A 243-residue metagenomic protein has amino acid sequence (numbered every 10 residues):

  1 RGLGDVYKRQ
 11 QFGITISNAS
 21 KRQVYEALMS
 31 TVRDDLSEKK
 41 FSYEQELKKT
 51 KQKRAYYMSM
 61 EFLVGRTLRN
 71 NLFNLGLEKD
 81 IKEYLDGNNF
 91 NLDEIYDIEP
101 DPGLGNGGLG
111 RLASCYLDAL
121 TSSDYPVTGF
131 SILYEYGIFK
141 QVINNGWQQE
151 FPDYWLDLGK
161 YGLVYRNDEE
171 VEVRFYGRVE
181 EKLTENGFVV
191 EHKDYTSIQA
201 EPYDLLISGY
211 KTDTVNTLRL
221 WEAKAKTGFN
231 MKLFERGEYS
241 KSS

Functional and structural regions predicted by a protein language model:
G2-Y7: Short, small-residue-biased leader/transition segments that mark boundaries at the very start of proteins
G13-N18, D93-L104, S242-S243: Glycine- and acidic
S30-Y96, G228-S243: Conserved oxyanion/phosphate-binding beta-strand-loop segments in alpha/beta enzyme cores
Q52, G162-S243: Active-site cores of enzymes that catalyze phosphoryl transfer or operate on phosphate-rich substrates
S59, G129-L133, E222: Glycine-rich, histidine-containing beta strand-loop boundary motifs that form or position
G65-L68, T128-F130, I138-F139, T184 (+1 more regions): Short helix/loop capping segments that flank catalytic or ligand/cofactor-binding pockets
Y116-V142: Glycine-rich phosphate/pyrophosphate-binding loops and their adjacent beta-strand/loop elements at enzyme active sites
W147-Y165: Acidic, His- and aromatic-enriched active-site or binding-groove loops in soluble protein domains that engage sugars
